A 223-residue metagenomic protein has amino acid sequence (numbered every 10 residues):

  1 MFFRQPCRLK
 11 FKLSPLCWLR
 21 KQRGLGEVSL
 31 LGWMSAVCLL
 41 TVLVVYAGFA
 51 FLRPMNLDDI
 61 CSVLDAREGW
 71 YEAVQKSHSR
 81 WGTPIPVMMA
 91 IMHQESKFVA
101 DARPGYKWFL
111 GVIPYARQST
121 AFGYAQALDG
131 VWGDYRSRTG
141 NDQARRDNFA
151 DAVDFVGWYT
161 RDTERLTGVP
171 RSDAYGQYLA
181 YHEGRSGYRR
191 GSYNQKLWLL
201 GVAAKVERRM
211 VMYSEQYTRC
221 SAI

Functional and structural regions predicted by a protein language model:
M1-P15: N-terminal intrinsically disordered, acidic low-complexity segments at the extreme N-terminus
S14, W18-L39: N-terminal Sec-pathway targeting helices
L39-F49: Hydrophobic alpha-helical membrane-insertion segments, chiefly the h-region of N-terminal signal peptides
F49-I223: Catalytic glycan-binding domains that act on GlcNAc-containing polysaccharides
